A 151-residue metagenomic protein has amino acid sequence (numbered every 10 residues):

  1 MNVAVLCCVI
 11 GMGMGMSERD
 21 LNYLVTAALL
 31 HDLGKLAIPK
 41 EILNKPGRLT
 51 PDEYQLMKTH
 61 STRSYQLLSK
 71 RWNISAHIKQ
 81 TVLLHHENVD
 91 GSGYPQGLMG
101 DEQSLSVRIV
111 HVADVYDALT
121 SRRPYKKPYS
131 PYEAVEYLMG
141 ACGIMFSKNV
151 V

Functional and structural regions predicted by a protein language model:
M1-V151: Histidine- and acidic-residue-rich, metal-dependent catalytic cores
